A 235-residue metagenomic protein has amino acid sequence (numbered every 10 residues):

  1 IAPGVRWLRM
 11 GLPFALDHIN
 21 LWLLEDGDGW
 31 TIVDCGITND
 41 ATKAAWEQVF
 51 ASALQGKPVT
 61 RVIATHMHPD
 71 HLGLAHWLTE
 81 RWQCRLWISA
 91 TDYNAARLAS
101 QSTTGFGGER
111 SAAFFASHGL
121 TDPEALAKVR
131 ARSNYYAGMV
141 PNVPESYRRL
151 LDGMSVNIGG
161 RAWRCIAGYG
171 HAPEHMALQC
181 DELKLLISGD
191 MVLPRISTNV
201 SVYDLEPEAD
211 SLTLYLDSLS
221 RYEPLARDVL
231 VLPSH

Functional and structural regions predicted by a protein language model:
I1-G4, I158-A162: Conserved N-terminal entry element of GNAT/NAT acetyltransferase domains
A2-K57, C84, L178-S188: Conserved beta-strand hairpin/beta-sheet module of binuclear metal-dependent hydrolase folds, prominently
R9-L12, H71, A167: Conserved HGGG/HGGXW glycine-rich cap/lid loop of the alpha/beta-hydrolase fold
H18-N20, L98-S102, T198-V200: Short aromatic-enriched loop/helix-cap "lid" or pocket-rim segments at secondary-structure transitions that line
W30-D40, Y136-Y147, S155, A162-S234: Metallo-beta-lactamase
A41, A51-N157, K184: Active-site HxH/HxHxD metal-binding segment of metal-dependent hydrolases
W46, S234-H235: Adenylate-forming
W46-V49, L74, S218: A general structural detector for well-ordered alpha-helical segments in enzyme core domains, enriched
